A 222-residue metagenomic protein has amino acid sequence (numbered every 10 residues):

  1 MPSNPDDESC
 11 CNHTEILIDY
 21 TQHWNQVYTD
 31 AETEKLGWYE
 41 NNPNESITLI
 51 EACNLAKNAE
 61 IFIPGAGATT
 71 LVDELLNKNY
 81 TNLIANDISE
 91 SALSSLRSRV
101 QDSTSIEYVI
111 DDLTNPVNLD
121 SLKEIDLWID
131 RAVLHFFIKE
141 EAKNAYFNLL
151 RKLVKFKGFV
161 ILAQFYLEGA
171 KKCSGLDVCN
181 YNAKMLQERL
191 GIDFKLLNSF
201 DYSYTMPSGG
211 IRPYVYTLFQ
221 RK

Functional and structural regions predicted by a protein language model:
P2-K123, F137-K222: Class I (Rossmann-like) S-adenosyl-L-methionine-dependent methyltransferase catalytic domain, capturing the SAM-binding
D126: Conserved acidic residues
I129: A conserved beta-strand element that flanks and buttresses the S-adenosyl-L-methionine
A132-F136: Short catalytic micro-motifs in class I SAM-dependent methyltransferases
